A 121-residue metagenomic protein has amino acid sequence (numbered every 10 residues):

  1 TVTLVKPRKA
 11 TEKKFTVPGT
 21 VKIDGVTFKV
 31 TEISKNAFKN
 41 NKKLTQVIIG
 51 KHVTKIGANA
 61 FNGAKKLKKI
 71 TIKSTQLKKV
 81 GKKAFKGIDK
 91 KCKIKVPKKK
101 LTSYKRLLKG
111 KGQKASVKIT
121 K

Functional and structural regions predicted by a protein language model:
T1-R8: Short beta-strand/loop segment at the start of cytosolic alpha/beta domains
A10-E32, K42-K55, K65-K79, D89-S103 (+1 more regions): Structural signature of tandem-repeat unit edges
S34-A37, G57-A60, K82-A84: Consensus positions within tandem repeat domains that build extended binding/scaffold surfaces
N62, K83-G87, R106-K111: A structural signal for leucine-rich repeat
